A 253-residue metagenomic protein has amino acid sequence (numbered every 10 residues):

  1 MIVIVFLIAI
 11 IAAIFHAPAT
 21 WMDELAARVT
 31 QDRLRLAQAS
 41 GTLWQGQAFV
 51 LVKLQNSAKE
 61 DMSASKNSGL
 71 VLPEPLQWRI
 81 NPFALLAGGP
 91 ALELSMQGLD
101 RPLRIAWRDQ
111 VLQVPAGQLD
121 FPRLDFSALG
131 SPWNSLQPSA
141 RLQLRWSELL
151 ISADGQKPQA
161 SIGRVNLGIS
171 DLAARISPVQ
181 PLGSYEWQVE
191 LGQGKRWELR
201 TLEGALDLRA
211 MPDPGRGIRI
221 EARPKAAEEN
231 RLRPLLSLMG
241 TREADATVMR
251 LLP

Functional and structural regions predicted by a protein language model:
M1, D23, A27-R28, P178-P181 (+1 more regions): Extended terminal
M1-P18: Hydrophobic membrane-insertion alpha-helices, especially the h-region of bacterial N-terminal signal peptides
A19-Q38: Alpha-helical transmembrane signal-anchor/signal-peptide segments
L34-L136, R145: N-terminal beta-strand/beta-hairpin edge segment
S40, L86, N134-P138, K157-S161 (+2 more regions): Solvent-exposed loop and beta-edge segments used for protein-protein assembly and interaction
V52-N56, I80-A84, G98-D100, R123-D125 (+7 more regions): Beta-strand elements of well-folded, non-transmembrane domains
E60-F83, P158-K195, P234-P253: Beta-propeller and related beta-repeat scaffolds in trafficking/envelope systems
Q97-I151, L191-W197, A226-P253: Extended amphipathic, helix-rich lipid-handling scaffolds
